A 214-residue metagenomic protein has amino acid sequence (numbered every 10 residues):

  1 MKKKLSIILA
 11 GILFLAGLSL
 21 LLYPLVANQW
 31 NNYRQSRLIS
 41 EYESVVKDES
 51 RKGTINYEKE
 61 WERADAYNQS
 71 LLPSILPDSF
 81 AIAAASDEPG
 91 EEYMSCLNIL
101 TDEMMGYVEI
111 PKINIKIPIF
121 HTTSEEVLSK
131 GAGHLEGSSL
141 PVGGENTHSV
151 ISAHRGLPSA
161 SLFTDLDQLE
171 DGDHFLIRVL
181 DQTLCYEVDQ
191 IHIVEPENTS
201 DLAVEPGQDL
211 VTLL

Functional and structural regions predicted by a protein language model:
K3-I7, L13-L214: Solvent-exposed, non-transmembrane regions of membrane-associated and secreted proteins
